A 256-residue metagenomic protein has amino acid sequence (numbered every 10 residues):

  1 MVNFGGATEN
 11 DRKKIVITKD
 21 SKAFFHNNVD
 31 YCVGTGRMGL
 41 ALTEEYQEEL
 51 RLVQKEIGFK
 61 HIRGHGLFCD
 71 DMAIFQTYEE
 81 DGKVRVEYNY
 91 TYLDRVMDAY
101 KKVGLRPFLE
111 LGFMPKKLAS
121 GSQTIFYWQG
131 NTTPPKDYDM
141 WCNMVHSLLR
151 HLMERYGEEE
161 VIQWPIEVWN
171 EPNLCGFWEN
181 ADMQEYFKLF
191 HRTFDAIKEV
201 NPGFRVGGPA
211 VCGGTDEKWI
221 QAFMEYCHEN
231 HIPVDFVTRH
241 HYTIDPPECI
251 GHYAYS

Functional and structural regions predicted by a protein language model:
M1-F4, H252-S256: Short intrinsically disordered, low-complexity coil segments enriched in acidic
M1-K60, G64-H65: Mature N-terminal, pre-catalytic/accessory segment of carbohydrate-active enzymes
I57-Y255: Substrate-binding cleft and catalytic face of glycoside hydrolase catalytic domains, especially the flexible beta-alpha
